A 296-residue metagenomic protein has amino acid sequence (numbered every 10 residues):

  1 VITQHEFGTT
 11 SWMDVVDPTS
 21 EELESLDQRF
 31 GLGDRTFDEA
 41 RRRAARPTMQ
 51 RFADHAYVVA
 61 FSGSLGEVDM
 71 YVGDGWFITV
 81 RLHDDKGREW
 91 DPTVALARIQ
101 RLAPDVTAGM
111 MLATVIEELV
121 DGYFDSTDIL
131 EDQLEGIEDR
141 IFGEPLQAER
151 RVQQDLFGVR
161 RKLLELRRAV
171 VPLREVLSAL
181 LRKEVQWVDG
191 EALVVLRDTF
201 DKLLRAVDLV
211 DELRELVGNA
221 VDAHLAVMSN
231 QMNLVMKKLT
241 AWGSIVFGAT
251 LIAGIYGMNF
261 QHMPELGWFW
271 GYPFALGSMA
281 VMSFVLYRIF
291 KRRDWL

Functional and structural regions predicted by a protein language model:
V1-G190, V195-D198, K202-E212, E265 (+1 more regions): Peripheral, non-transmembrane regulatory/ligand-interaction domains of membrane transport proteins
G31, L204-L296: Hydrophobic alpha-helical transmembrane segments and their immediately adjacent juxtamembrane loops
